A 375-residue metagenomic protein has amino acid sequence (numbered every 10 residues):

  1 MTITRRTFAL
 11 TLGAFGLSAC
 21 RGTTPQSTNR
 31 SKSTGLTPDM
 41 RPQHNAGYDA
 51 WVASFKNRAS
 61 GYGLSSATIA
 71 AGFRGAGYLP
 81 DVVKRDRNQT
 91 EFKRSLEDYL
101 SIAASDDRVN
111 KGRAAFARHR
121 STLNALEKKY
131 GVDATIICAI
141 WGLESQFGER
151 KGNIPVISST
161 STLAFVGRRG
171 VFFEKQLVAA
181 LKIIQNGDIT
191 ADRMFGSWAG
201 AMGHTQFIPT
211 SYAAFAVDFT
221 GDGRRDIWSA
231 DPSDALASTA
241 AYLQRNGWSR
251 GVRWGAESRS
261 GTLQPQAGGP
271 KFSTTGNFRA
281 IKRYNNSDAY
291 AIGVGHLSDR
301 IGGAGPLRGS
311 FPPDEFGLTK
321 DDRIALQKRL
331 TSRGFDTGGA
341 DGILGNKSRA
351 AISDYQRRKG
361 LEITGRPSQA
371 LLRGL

Functional and structural regions predicted by a protein language model:
T2-Q26: N-terminal export signals
L12, F73-A76, W141-E144, A216 (+3 more regions): A general structural motif at alpha-helix termini
G22, G35-A76, N88-T90, L163-K328 (+2 more regions): Extracytoplasmic and endomembrane cell-envelope/extracellular-matrix remodeling and assembly machinery
D49-L64, T68-I69, S105-L143, N153-I154 (+1 more regions): Export/targeting segments at the very N-terminus of extracytoplasmic proteins
I69-T90, W141-S145, P155-I157, L344-K347: Acidic helix-start/capping segments at beta-turn-to-alpha-helix junctions
R74-L126: Signal peptide-directed extracytoplasmic domains
K84, R150-I154, M194-F195: Short, solvent-exposed loop/turn and secondary-structure capping segments
L318-R323, T331-L375: Short acidic, glycine/serine/threonine-rich helix-capping segments at coil-helix boundaries
